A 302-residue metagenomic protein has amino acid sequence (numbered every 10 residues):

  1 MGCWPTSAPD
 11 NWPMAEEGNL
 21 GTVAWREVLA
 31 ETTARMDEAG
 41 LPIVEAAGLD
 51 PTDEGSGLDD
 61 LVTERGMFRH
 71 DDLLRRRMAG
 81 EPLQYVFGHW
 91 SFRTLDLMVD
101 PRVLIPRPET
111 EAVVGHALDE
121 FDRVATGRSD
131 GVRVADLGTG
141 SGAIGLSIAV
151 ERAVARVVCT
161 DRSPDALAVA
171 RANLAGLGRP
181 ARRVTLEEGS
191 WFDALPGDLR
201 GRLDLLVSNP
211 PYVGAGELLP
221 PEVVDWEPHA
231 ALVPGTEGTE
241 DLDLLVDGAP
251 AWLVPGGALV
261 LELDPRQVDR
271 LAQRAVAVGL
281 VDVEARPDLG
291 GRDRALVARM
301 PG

Functional and structural regions predicted by a protein language model:
W4-F92: N-terminal auxiliary segments of SAM/dcSAM-dependent transferases
T22, G55, M67, L104-P108 (+2 more regions): Short, solvent-exposed loop/helix junctions and linker helices that flank or host conserved functional motifs
L29, G55-L58, H70-D71, G80-L83 (+8 more regions): A general structural signal for well-ordered alpha-helical segments in protein cores
R65, R77, E81, F121 (+4 more regions): A general structural signal marking secondary-structure boundaries and capping sites
D72-A172, E188, G291, V297: SAM-dependent Rossmann-like transferase core, predominantly class I methyltransferases with a strong bias toward
E151-R156, T160-P301: S-adenosylmethionine
